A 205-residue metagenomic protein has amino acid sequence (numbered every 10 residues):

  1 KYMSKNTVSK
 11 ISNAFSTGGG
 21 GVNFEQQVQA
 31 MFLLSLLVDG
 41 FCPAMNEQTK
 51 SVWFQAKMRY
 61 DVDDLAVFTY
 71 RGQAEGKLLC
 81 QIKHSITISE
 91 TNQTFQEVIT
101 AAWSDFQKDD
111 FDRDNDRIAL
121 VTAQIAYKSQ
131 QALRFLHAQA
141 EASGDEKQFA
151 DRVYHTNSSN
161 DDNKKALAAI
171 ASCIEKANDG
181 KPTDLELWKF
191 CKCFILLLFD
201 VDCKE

Functional and structural regions predicted by a protein language model:
K1-V22, L34, R71-E205: Acidic metal-coordinating catalytic centers involved in nucleic-acid phosphodiester chemistry
E25: Cytosolic nucleotide-binding catalytic cores of signal-transduction proteins
L36-D61, F68: A short acidic/basic microdomain associated with nuclease active sites
S51-Q55, A66, K77-L79, A119: Ordered hydrophobic segments in well-structured contexts
D63-A66, K83-S85: Anionic group-transfer/hydrolysis microenvironments
